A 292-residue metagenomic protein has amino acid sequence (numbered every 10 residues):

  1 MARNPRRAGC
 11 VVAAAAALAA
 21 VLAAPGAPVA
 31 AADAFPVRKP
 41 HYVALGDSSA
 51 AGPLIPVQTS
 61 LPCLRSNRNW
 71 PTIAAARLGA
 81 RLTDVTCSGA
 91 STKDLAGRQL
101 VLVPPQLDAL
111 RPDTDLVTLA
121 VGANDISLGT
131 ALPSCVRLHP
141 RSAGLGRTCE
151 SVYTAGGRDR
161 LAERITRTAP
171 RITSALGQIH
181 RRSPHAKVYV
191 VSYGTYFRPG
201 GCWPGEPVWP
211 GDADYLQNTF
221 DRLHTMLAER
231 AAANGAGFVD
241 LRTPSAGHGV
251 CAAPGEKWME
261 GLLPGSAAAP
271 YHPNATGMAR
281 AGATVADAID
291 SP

Functional and structural regions predicted by a protein language model:
M1-A34: Secretory targeting and sorting signals
V29-H41, Q99-T118, I172-K187, A286 (+1 more regions): Short amphipathic alpha-helices and their capping/turn segments at secondary-structure boundaries
D33-G89, L107, V136-S142: Serine-esterase "nucleophile elbow" of acetyl-processing enzymes
H41-G46, A50, L82-T86, D115-A120 (+3 more regions): Structural recognition of the beta-strand scaffold that forms the well-ordered cores of secreted hydrolase catalytic
I55, V101-E163: Oxyanion-hole/transition-state-stabilizing segment in secreted/luminal serine hydrolases and related acyltransferases
A90-L107, C251-G265: Charged, often glycine-rich, active-site loop that binds/positions anionic groups
V117, S142-R182, Y189, Y193-F238: Conserved N-terminal glycine/acidic-rich loop preference
Y193-P292: Catalytic His-Asp segment of secreted/periplasmic serine-dependent ester chemistry enzymes
